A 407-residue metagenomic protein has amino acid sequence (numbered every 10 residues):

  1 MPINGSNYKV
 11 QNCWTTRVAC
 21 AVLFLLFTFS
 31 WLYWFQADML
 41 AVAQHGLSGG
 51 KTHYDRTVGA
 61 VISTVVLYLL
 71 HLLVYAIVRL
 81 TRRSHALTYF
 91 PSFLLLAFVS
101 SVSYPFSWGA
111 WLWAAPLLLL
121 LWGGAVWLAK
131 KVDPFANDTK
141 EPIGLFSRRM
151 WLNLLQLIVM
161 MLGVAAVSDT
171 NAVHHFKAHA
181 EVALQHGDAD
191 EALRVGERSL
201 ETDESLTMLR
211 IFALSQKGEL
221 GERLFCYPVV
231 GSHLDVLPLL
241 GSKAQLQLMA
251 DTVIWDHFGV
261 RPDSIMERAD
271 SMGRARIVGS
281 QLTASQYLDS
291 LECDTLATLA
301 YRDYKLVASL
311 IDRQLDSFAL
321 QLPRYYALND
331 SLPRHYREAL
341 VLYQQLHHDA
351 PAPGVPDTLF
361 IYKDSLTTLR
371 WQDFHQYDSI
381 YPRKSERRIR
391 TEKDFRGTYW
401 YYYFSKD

Functional and structural regions predicted by a protein language model:
M1-P91: Membrane-anchoring hydrophobic segments
F27-L32, P91-S103, I158-V164: Aromatic-anchored segments of alpha-helical transmembrane domains
T52-V61, S107-A115, F146, M150 (+1 more regions): Hydrophobic, aromatic-rich alpha-helical transmembrane segments and their membrane-interface anchor motifs
H85-K140: Membrane-embedded alpha-helical segments of integral membrane proteins
D138-R148, S168, F176, A180: Canonical alpha-helical transmembrane segment with a positive-inside/aromatic-interface signature
G144-N171: Internal/C-terminal transmembrane anchor helices
D169-L315, A319-L320: Soluble catalytic regions of membrane-associated enzymes that act on cell-envelope and secretory-pathway components
M266-D407: Solvent-exposed soluble domains appended to multi-pass membrane proteins
